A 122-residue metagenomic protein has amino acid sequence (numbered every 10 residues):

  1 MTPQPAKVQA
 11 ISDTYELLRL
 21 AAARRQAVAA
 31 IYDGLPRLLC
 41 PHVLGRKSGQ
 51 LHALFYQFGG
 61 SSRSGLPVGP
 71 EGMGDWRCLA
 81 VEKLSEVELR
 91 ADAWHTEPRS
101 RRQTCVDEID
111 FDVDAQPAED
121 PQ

Functional and structural regions predicted by a protein language model:
T2-Q122: Core beta-strand-centered patch of the WYL/Sm-like small regulatory domain
